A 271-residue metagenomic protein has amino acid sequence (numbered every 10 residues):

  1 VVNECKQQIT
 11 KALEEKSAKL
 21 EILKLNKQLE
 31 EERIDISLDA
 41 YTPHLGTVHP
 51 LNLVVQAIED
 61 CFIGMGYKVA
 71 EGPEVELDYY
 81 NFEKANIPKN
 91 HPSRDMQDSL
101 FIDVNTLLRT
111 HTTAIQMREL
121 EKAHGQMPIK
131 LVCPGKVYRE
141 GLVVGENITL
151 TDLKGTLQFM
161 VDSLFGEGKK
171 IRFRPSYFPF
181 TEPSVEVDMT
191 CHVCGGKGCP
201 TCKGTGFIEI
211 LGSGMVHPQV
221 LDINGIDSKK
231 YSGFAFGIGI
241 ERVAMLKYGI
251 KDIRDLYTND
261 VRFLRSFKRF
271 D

Functional and structural regions predicted by a protein language model:
V1-D271: TRNA-recognition modules of translation machinery and tRNA-sensing kinases, especially anticodon-binding
